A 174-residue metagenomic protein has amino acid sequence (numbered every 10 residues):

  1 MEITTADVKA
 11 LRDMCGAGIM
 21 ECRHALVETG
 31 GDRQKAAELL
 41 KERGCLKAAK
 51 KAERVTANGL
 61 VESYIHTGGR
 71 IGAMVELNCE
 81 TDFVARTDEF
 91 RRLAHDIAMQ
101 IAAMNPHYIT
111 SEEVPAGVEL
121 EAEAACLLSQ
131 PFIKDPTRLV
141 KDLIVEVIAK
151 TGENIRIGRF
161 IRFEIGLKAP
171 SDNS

Functional and structural regions predicted by a protein language model:
M1-S174: N-terminal assembly/interaction segments in proteins that build large macromolecular machines
